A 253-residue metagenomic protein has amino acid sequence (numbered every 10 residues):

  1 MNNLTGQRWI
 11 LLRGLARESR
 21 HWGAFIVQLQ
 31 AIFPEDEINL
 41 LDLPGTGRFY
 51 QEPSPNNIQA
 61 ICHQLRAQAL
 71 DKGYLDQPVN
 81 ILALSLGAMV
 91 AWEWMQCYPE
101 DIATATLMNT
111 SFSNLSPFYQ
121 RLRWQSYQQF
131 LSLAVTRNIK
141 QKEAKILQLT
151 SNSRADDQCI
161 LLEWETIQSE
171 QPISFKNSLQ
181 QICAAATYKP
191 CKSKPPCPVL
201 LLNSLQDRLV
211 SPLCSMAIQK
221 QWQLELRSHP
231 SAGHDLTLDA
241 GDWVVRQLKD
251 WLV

Functional and structural regions predicted by a protein language model:
N2-Q51: Conserved HGGG/HGGXW glycine-rich cap/lid loop of the alpha/beta-hydrolase fold
E37-N80: Active-site loop/oxyanion-hole signature of alpha/beta-hydrolase fold enzymes
A83-G87, A91: Gly/Ala-rich beta-loop-alpha elbow adjacent to hydrolase catalytic centers
Q96, I102-A134: Flexible "cap/lid" loop of the alpha/beta hydrolase fold
N138-K192: Conserved alpha/beta-hydrolase catalytic His-Asp/Glu region
P195, L201-N203, D207: Short beta-strand/loop motif that positions the catalytic acidic residue of the alpha/beta-hydrolase fold
R208-C214: Conserved alpha/beta-hydrolase "acid-adjacent" motif
A232-V245: Catalytic histidine-centered segment of alpha/beta-hydrolase-like enzymes
